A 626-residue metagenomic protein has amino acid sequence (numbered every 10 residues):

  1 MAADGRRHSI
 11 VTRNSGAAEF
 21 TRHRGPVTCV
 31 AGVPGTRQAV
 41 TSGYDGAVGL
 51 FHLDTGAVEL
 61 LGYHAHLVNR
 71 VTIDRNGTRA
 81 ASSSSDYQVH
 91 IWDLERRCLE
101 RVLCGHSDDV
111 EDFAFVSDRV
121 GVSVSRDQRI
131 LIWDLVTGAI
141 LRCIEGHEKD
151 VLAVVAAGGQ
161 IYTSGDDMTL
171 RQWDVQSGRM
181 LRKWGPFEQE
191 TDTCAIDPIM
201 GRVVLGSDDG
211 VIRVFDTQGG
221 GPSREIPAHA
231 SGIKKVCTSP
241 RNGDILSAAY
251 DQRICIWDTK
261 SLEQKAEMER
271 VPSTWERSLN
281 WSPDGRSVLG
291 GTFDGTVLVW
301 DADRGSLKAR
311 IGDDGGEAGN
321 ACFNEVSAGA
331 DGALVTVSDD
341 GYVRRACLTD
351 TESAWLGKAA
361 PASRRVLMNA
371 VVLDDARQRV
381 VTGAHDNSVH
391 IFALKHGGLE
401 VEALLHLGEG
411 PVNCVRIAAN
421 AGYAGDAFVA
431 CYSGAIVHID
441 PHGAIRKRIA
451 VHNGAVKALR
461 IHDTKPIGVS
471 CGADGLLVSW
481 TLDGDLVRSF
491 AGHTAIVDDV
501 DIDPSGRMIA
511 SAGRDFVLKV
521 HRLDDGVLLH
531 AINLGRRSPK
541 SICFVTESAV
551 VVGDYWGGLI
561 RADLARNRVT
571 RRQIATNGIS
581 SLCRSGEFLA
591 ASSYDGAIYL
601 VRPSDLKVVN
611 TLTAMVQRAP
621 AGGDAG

Functional and structural regions predicted by a protein language model:
D4-R24: A short helix->beta-strand "capping" segment at the edge of beta-propeller domains
S15-A18, A57-E59, C98-R101, A139-R142 (+11 more regions): A structural motif specific to WD40 beta-propellers
F20-V27, G62-V68, L103-V110, I144-V151 (+11 more regions): WD40/WD-repeat beta-propeller blade N-cap
G25-T28, D45-G49, H66-N69, D86-H90 (+19 more regions): Short coil/turn segments within WD40 beta-propeller repeats
V30, V71, F113, V154 (+10 more regions): Hydrophobic core register within WD40 beta-propeller blades
P34-G35, R75-N76, V116-D118, A156-G158 (+10 more regions): Residue-level detector of Asp-centered blade-edge/turn motifs that repeat once per structural unit in beta-propeller
L53-G56, L94-R97, L135-G138, V175-G178 (+10 more regions): Short loop/turn segments that connect beta-strands within beta-propeller blades
